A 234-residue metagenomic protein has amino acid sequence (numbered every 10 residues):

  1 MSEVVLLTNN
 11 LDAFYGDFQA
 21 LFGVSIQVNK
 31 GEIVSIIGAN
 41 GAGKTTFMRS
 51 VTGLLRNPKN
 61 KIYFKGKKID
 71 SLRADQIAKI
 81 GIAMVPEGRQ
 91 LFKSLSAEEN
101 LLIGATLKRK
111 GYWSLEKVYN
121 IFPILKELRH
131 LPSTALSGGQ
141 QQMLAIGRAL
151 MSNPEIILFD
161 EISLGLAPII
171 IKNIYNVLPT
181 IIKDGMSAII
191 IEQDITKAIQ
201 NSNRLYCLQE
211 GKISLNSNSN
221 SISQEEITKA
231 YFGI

Functional and structural regions predicted by a protein language model:
G16, N57, L72, Q90 (+4 more regions): ABC-type ATPase nucleotide-binding domains, specifically the catalytic core motifs of the NBD
I37-A39: The feature captures the beta-strand-to-loop junction immediately N-terminal to the Walker
T52: Helix-to-loop junction immediately C-terminal to a conserved catalytic motif
R56, K68-R89, L115, R129-H130 (+1 more regions): ABC ATPase NBD coupling module
N60-K68, I80, W113-S114, N120 (+1 more regions): Conserved ABC transporter NBD signature motif
P132-L136, Q140: Conserved ABC ATPase signature
A149-L150: ABC ATPase C-loop
